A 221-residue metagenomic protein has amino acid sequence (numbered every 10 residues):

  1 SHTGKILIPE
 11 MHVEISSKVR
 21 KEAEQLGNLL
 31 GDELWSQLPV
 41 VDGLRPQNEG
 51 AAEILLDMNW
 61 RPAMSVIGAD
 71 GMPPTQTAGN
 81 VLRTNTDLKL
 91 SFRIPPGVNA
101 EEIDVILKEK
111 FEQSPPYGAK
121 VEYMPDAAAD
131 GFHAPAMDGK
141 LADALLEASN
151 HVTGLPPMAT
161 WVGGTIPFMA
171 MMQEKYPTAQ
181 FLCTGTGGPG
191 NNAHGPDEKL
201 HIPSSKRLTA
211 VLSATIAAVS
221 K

Functional and structural regions predicted by a protein language model:
S1-G71, V98-K120: Acidic-enriched catalytic cores of C-N bond-cleaving enzymes acting on peptides and small amides
H2, I106-Y117, K140, A144-V152 (+2 more regions): Generic non-transmembrane alpha-helical segments
K18-G27, G79, F132-L141, A170-K175: Short glycine/threonine-rich loop-to-helix capping motif typified by GTGT followed within a few residues by an Asp-Pro
A52-L55, T75-N80, M169-M171: Generic recognition of flexible, low-complexity loop/linker segments
W60, I67-A69, V81-T86, D143 (+1 more regions): Zn-dependent metallopeptidase/amidohydrolase metal-coordination segment
G71-P74, R93-G97, A128-A129, T165 (+1 more regions): Short, glycine-/Ser/Thr-/acidic-enriched flexible segments
Q76-I106: C-terminal catalytic subdomain
S91-P96, V121-D138: A short beta-alpha structural unit
